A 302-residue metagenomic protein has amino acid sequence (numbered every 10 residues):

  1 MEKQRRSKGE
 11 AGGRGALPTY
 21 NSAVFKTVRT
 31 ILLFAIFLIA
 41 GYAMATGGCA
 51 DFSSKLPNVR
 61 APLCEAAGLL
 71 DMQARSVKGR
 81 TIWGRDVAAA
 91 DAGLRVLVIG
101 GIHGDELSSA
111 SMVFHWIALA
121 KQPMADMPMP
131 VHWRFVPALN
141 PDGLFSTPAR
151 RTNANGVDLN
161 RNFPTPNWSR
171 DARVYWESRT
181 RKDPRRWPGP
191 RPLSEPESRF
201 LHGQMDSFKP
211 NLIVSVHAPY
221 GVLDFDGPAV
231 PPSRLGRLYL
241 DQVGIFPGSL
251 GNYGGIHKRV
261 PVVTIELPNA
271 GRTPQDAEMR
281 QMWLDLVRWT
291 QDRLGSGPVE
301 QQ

Functional and structural regions predicted by a protein language model:
R6-E10: Intrinsic disorder/low-complexity segments enriched in small, polar and charged residues
V28-I36: Sec-dependent signal peptide hydrophobic core
F37-W83: Short glycine- and acidic-rich boundary segments immediately preceding or forming the N-terminal edge of structured
L69-L70, G84, V98, F135 (+2 more regions): Conserved beta-strand scaffold positions in the cores of enzyme catalytic domains, especially in NTP/NDP-utilizing
G84-A92: Short beta-strand-to-loop junctions in surface cap/lid or active-site-entrance loops
G93, L97, L107-Q242: Active-site/substrate-binding loop(s) of hydrolase catalytic cores
V222-D226, R234-G236, G248-Q302: Active-site-adjacent mobile loop/cap segments within catalytic or ligand-binding domains
